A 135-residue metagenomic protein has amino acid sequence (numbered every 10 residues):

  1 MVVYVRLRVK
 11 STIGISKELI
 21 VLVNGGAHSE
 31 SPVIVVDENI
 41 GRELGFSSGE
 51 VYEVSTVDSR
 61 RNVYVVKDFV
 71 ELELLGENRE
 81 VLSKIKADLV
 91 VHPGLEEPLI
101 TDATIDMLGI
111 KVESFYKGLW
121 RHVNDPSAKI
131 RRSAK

Functional and structural regions predicted by a protein language model:
M1-K135: Pepsin/retropepsin-fold aspartyl endopeptidases
